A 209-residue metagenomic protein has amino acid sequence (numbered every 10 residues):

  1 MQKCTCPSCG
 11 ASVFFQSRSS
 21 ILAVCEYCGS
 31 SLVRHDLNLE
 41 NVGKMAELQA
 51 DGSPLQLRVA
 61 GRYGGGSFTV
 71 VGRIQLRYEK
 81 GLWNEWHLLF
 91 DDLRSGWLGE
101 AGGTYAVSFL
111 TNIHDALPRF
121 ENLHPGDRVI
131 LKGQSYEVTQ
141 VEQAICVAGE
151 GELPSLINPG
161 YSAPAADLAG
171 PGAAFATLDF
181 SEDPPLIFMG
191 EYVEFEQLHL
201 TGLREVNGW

Functional and structural regions predicted by a protein language model:
M1-G64, G72-W209: Mixed-charge, low-complexity intrinsically disordered regions
T69: Conserved tryptophan-centered aromatic signature that marks the ligand-binding surface of SH3 and related Trp-rich
